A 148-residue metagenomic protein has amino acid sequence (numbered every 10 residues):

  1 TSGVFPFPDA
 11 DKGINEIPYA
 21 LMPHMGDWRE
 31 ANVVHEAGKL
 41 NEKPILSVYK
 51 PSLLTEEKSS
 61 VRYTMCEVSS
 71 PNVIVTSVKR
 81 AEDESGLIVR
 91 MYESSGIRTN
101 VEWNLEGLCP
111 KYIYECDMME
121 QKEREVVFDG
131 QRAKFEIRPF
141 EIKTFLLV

Functional and structural regions predicted by a protein language model:
T1-V148: Terminal accessory/anchoring regions of large secretory-pathway or extracellular enzymes
